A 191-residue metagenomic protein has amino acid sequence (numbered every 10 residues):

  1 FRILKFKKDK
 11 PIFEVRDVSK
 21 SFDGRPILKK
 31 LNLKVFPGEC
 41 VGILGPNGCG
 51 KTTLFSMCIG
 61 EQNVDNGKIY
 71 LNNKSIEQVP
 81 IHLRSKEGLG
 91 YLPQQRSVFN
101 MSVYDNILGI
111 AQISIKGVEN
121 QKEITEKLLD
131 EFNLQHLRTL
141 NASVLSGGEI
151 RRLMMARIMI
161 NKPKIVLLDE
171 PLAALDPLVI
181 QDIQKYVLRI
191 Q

Functional and structural regions predicted by a protein language model:
D23, V103-N120, E131: ABC-type ATPase nucleotide-binding domains, specifically the catalytic core motifs of the NBD
L44-P46: The feature captures the beta-strand-to-loop junction immediately N-terminal to the Walker
I59: Helix-to-loop junction immediately C-terminal to a conserved catalytic motif
G67-S75, E87: Conserved ABC transporter NBD signature motif
E119-L137, K185-L188: Conserved ABC ATPase "signature" region
N141-L145, E149: Conserved ABC ATPase signature
V166-D169: Catalytic Walker B motif of ABC-type/P-loop ATPase nucleotide-binding domains
